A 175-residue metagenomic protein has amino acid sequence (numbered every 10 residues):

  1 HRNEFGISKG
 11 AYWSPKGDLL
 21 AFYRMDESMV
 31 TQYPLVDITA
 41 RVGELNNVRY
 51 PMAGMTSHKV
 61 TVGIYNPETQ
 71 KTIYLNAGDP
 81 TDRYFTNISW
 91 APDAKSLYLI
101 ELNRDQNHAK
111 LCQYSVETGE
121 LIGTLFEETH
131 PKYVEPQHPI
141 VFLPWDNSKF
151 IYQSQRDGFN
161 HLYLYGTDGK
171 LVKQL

Functional and structural regions predicted by a protein language model:
H1, K71-A77, G123-H130, L171-L175: A short beta-strand motif characteristic of beta-propeller blades
H1-I7, D79-F85, H130-H138: Short glycine-/Asp-/Thr-/Trp-enriched loop segments that recur within the blades of beta-propeller repeat domains
H1-Y12, L19-Y74: Predominantly five- to eight-bladed beta-propeller fold
K9-Y12, A21-E27, M52-T56, P92 (+5 more regions): Beta-strand C-termini and the immediately following turn/loop, strongest in propeller blades
T61-G63, K110-C112, H161-Y163: A short loop-to-beta-strand structural motif that recurs across blades of beta-propeller domains
N66-Q70, V116-G119, G166-K170: Short loop/turn segments that connect beta-strands within beta-propeller blades
P67, K71-N103: Long hydrophobic segments that form regular secondary structure
